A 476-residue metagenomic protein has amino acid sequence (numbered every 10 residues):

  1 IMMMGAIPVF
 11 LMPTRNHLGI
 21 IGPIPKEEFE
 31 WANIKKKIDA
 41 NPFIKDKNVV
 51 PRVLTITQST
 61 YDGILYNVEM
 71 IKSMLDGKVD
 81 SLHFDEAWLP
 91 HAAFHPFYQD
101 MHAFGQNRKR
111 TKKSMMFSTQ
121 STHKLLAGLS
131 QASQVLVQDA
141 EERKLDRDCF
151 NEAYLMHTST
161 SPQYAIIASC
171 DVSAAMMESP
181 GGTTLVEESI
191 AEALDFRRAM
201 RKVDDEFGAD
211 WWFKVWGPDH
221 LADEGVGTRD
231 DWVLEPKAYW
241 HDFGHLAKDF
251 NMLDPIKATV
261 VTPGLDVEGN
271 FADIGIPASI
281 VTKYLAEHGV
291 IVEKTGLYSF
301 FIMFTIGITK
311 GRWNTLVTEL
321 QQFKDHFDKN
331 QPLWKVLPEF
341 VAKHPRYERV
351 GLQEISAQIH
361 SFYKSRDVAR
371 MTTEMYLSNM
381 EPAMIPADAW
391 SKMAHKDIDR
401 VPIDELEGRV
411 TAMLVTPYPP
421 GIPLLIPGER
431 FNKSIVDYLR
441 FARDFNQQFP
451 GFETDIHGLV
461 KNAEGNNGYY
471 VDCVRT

Functional and structural regions predicted by a protein language model:
M2-D204: Conserved PLP-enzyme active-site core in the AAT-like
P180-T476: Non-catalytic terminal extensions of PLP-dependent enzymes
